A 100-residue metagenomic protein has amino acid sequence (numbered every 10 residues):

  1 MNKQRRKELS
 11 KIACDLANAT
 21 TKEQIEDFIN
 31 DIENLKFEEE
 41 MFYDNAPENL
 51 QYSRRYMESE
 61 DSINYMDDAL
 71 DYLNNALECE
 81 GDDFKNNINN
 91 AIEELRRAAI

Functional and structural regions predicted by a protein language model:
M1-I100: Feature detects long, helix-prone N-terminal segments enriched in hydrophobes
